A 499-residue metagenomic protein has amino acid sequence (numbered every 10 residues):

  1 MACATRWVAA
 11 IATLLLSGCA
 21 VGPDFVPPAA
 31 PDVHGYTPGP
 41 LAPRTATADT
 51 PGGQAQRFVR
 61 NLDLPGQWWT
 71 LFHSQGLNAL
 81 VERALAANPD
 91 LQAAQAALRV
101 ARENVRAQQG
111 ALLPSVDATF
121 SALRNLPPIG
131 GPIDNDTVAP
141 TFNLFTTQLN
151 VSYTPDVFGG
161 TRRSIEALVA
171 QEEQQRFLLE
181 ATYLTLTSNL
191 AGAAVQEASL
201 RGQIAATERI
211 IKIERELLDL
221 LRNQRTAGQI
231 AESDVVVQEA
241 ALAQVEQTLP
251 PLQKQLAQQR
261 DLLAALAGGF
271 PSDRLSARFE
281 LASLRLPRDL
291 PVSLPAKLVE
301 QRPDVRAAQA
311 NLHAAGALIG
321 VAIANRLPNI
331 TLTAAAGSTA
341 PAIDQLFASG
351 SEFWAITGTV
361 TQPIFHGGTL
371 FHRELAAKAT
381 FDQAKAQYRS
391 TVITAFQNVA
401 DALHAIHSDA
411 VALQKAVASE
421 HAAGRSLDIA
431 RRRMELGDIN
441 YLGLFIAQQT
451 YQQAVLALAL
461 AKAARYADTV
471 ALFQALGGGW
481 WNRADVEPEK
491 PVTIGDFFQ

Functional and structural regions predicted by a protein language model:
A2-A86, G130, F145, V169 (+5 more regions): Terminal intrinsically disordered/low-complexity segments used for targeting and assembly
A20-N189, N329-A334, F353, T357 (+1 more regions): Short flexible linkers and secondary-structure junctions
V81, T146-N150, A194, E239 (+3 more regions): Membrane-embedded beta-strand positions in outer-membrane beta-barrel channels/transporters
Q92-A93, Q109-G110, P155-Y183, S233 (+6 more regions): Sec/SRP-type N-terminal targeting helices
A101, Q108, S115, Q175 (+26 more regions): Hydrophobic stripe of amphipathic alpha-helices that form coiled-coil interfaces
T161, A170, F177-L294, A405 (+5 more regions): Periplasmic alpha-helical coiled-coil/stalk elements that build and connect Gram-negative outer-membrane
N440-Q452, N482-E489: Short histidine
